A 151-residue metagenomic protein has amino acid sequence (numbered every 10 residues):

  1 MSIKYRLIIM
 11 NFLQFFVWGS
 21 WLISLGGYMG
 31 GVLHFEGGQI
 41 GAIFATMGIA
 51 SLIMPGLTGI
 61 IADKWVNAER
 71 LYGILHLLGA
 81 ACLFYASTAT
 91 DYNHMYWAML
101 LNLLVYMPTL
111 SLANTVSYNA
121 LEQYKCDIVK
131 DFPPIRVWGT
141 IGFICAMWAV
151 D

Functional and structural regions predicted by a protein language model:
M1-I49: Helix-loop boundary and gating motifs at the non-cytosolic
I3-N11, Y72, M95, M99 (+1 more regions): Hydrophobic alpha-helix/TM-entry signal in multi-pass membrane transporters
F12, C82, Y92-S111, V116: Hydrophobic core of transmembrane alpha-helices in multi-pass small-molecule transporters, especially MFS/SLC-type
M29-G30, I61-D63, V137: Interfacial helix-cap and linker-helix signal at transmembrane-aqueous boundaries of multi-pass secondary transporters
H34, V66, T88-N93: Helix-breaking motifs and short loop linkers at transmembrane-helix boundaries and internal kinks in secondary membrane
G48-G56, I144, W148: Residue-level signature of mid-helix packing/kink "hotspots" within the transmembrane helices of 12-pass Major
I53-N67: Helix-to-loop junctions at the C-terminal end of transmembrane segments in multipass secondary transporters
R70-F84: Structural signature of the two symmetry-related core transmembrane helices
